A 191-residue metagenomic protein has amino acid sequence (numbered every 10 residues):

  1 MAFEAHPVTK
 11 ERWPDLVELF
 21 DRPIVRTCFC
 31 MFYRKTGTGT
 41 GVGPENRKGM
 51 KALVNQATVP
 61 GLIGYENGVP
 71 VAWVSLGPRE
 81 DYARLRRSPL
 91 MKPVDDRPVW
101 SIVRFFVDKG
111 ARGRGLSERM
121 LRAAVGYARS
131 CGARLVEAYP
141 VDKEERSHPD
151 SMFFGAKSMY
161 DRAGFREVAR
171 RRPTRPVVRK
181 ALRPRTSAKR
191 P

Functional and structural regions predicted by a protein language model:
M1-K35, T186-P191: Conserved N-terminal entry element of GNAT/NAT acetyltransferase domains
F32-G61, E66: Active-site rim helix/loop that mediates acceptor-substrate recognition in acyltransferases
Q56, Y65, V69-R112, S147-F154 (+1 more regions): Conserved acyl-donor/pantetheine-binding loop and adjacent beta-alpha core of acyl/acetyltransferases and related
I63-Y65, S75, V177-A181: Short, well-ordered beta-strand micro-motif
R104-V107, G113-S130, R162: Conserved acetyl-CoA-binding loop-helix of GNAT-fold acetyltransferases
L121, A128-D150: Conserved GNAT acetyl-CoA-binding A-motif
D150-A163, V168-P191: C-terminal "cap" of GNAT-fold acetyltransferases
